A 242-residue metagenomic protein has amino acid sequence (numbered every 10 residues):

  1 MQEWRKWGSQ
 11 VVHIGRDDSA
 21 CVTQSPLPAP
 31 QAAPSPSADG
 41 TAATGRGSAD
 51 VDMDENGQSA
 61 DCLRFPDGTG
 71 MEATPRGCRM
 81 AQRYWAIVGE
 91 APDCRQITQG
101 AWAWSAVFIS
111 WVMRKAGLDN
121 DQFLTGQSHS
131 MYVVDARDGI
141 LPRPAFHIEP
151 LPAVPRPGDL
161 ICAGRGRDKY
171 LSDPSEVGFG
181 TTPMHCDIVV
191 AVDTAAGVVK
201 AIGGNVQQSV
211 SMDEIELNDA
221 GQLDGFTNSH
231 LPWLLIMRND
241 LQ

Functional and structural regions predicted by a protein language model:
M1-D121: N-terminal capping segments
V11, V189-V192, I215: Assembly/interface hotspot detector across virion components, adhesins/toxins, and nucleic-acid enzymes
S59-C94, V134-F146, L171-P174, G178-F179 (+1 more regions): Surface-exposed intrinsically disordered loops and tails
F108, A191, A201, L235-D240: Secondary-structure boundary/capping motif
D121-Q208: ...with weaker cross-activation on analogous glycine-rich loops/strands in unrelated enzymes
N205, S209-Q242: Low-complexity, Gly/Ser/Thr/Pro-rich intrinsically disordered linker/tail segments
